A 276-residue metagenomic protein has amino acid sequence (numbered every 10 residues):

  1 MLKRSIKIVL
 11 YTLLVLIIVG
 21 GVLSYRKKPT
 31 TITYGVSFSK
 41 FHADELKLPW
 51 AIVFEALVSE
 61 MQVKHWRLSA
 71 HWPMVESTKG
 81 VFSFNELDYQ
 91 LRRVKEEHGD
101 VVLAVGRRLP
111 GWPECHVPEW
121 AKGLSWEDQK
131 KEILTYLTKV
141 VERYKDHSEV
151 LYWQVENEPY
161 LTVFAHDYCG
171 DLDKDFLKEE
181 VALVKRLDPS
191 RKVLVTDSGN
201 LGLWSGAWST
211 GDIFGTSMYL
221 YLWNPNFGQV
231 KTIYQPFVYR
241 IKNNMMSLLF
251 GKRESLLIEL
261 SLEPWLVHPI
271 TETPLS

Functional and structural regions predicted by a protein language model:
M1-I17: N-terminal Sec-pathway targeting helices
G20-K64, S69: Boundary/entry segment of secreted carbohydrate-active catalytic domains
Y34-F38, K64-L68, V101-V105, L151-V155 (+3 more regions): Hydrophobic faces of well-ordered beta-strands that scaffold small-molecule active sites in alpha/beta enzyme cores
S39-E45, H71-F84, P118-E132, E158-L172 (+2 more regions): The substrate-binding groove and active-site-proximal loops of carbohydrate-active enzymes, especially glycoside
D44-E60, I133-V141, D197-A207, S276: Short, acidic/polar
W50-A121, K130, V141, Y168-L194: Aromatic-lined substrate-binding rim segments of carbohydrate-active enzymes
R108-P113, Y136-C169: Active-site groove signature of glycoside hydrolases
K174, R191-L194, S198-P269: Glycoside hydrolase catalytic-domain groove-lining segments
